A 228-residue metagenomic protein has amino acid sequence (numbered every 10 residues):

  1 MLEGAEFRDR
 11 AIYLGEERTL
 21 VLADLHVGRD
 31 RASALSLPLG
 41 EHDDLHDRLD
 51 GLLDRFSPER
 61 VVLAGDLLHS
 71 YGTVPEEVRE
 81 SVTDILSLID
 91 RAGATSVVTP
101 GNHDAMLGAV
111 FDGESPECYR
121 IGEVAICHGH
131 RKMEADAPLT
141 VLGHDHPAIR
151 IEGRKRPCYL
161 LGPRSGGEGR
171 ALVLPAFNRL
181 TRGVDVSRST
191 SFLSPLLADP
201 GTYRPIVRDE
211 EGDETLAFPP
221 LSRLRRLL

Functional and structural regions predicted by a protein language model:
M1-L63, H69-L228: Extended recognition/assembly regions associated with phosphoester-bond processing machinery
